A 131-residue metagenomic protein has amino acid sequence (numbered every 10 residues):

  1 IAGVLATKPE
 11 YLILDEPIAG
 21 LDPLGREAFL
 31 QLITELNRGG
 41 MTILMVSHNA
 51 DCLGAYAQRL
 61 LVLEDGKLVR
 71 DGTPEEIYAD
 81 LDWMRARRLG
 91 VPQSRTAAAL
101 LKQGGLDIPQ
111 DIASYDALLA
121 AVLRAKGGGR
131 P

Functional and structural regions predicted by a protein language model:
L12-D15: Catalytic Walker B motif of ABC-type/P-loop ATPase nucleotide-binding domains
P23-G25: Helix N-cap at the start of a conserved alpha-helix in ABC-type nucleotide-binding domains
S47-H48: H-loop/switch region of ABC-family ATPase nucleotide-binding domains
L53-A55: A short, surface-exposed alpha-helical micro-motif characterized by mixed small hydrophobic and charged/polar residues
D65-G66: Conserved ABC ATPase "signature" C-loop
D71-G72: ABC ATPase "signature
M84-P131: ABC ATPase nucleotide-binding domains
